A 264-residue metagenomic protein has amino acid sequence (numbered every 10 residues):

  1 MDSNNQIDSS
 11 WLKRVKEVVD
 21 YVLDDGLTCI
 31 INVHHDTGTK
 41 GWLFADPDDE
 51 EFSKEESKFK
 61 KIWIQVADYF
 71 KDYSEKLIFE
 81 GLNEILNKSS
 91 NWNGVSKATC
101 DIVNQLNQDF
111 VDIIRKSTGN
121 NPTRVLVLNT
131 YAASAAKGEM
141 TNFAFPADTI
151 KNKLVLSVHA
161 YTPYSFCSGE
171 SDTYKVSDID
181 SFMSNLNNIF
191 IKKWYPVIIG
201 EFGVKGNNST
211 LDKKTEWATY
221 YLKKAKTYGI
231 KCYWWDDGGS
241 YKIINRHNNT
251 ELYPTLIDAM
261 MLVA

Functional and structural regions predicted by a protein language model:
M1-H35, T39-G81, I102-S117, K224: An active-site-proximal structural segment forming one wall of the substrate-binding cleft that immediately precedes
L12, L43, I64, N93 (+2 more regions): Short linear interaction motif-like sites in intrinsically disordered regions of transcription factors
C29-I31, V197, C232: Hydrophobic beta-strand scaffold residues
H34-T37, A132, Y233-Y241: Short, solvent-exposed turn/loop segments enriched in Gly/Ser/Thr/Pro and often Arg
K40-G41, N208, K242-I243: Short secondary-structure boundary/hinge segments and terminal tails
K61-L77, E84-I230, N245-E251, T255-M261: Extracellular glycoside hydrolase catalytic/binding regions
